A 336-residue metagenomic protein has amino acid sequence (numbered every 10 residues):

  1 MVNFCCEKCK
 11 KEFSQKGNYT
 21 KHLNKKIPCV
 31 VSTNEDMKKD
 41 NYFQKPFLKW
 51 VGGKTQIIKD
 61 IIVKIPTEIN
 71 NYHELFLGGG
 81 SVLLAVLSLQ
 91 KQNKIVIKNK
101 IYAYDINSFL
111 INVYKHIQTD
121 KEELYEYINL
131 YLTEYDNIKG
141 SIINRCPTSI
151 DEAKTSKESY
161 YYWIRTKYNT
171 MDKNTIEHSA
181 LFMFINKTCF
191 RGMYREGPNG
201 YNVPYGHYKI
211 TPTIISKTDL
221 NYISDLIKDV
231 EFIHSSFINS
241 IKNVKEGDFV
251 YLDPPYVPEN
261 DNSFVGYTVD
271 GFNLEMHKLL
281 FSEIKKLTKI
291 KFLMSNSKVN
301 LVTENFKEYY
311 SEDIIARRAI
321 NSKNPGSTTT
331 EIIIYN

Functional and structural regions predicted by a protein language model:
M1-D36: C-terminal recognition-helix end and immediately following basic linker of small zinc-binding "finger" domains
E35-H73, S81-V82: S-adenosyl-L-methionine
I61, Y72-V86, A103-S108, Y114 (+6 more regions): Conserved proline-anchored active-site loop of SAM-dependent methyltransferases that bridges a beta-strand
S81-I97: Conserved SAM-binding loop of SAM-dependent methyltransferases across substrates and taxa, primarily the Class I
Q92-K228: Class I S-adenosyl-L-methionine-dependent methyltransferase module
E196-I210, Y256-H277: Mobile active-site "lid"/loop adjacent to the S-adenosyl-L-methionine
T218-E246, V250-Y251: A mid-sequence, solvent-exposed acidic-amphipathic segment
V257-P258, Y267-N336: Long, positively charged, glycine-interspersed low-complexity recognition regions
